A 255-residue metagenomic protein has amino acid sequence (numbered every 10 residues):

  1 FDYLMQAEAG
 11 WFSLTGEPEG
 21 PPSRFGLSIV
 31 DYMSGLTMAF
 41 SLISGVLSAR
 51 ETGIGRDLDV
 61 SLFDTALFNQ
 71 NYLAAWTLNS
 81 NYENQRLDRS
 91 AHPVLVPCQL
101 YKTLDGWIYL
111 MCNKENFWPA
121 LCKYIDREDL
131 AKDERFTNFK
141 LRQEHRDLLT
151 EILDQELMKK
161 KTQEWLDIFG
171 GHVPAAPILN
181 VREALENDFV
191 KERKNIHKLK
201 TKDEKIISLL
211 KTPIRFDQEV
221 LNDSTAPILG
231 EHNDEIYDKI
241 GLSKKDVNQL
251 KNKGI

Functional and structural regions predicted by a protein language model:
F1-I108, C112-N113: Active-site-adjacent "lid/gating" segments in soluble enzymes
A39-I43, W118-C122, L210, D234: Predominant activation on well-ordered alpha-helical scaffold segments within soluble catalytic domains
A91, V96-H172: Aromatic-enriched alpha-helical interface/lid elements that frame and gate functional surfaces
R127-L130, V190, L242, I255: Helix N-cap/coil-helix junction residues
K132-E144, L179-E186, D246-I255: Short linear loop/turn motifs
H172-D223: A glycine-rich dinucleotide-binding beta-alpha-beta segment and adjacent secondary-structure elements that constitute
T201-K251: Flexible, small-/acidic-enriched active-site or ligand-binding loops
